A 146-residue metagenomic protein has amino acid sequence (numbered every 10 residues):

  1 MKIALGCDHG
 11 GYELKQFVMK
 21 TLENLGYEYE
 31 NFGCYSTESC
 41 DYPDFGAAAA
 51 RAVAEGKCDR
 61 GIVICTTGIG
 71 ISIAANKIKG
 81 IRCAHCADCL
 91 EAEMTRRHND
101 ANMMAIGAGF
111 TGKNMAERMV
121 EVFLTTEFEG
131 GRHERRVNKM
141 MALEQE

Functional and structural regions predicted by a protein language model:
K2-G6, G10-G11, C89-E146: C-terminal binding/interaction regions
K2-I3, C58-G61, G80-R82: Short active-site oxyanion
G6, F32-C34, C86: Conserved beta-strand termini and adjacent loop/short-helix elements that scaffold enzyme active sites in alpha/beta
E13-N24: Short, solvent-exposed amphipathic alpha-helices that sit in or adjacent to ligand/effector-binding or catalytic
E28-S39: A short beta-strand-loop structural module common to alpha/beta enzyme folds
F45-V63: Short, structured active-site "lid" loops
V63-I64, I69-G109: Mid-chain, well-packed structural core segment of small domains
